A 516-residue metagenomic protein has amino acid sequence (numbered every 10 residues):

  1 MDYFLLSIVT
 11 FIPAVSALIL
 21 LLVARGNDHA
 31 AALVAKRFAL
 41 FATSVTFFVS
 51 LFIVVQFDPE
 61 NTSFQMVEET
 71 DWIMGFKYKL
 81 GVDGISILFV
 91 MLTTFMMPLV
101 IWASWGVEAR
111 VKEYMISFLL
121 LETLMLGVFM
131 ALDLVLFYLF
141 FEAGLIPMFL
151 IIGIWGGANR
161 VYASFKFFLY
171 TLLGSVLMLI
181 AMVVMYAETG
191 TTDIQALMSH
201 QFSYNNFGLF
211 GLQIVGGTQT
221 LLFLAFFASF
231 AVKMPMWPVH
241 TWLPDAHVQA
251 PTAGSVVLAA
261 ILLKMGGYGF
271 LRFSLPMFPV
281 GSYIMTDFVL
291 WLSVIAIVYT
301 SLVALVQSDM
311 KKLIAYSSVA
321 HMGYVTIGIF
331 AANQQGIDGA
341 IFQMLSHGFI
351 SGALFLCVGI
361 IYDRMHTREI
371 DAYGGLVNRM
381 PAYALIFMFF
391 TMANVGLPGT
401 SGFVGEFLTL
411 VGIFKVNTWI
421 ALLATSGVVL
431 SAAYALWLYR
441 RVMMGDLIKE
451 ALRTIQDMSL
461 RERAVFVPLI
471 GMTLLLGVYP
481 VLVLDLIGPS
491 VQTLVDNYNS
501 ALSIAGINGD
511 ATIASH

Functional and structural regions predicted by a protein language model:
M1-L5, I19-I116, Q195-N206, G211 (+2 more regions): Transmembrane helix-loop-helix hairpins at membrane boundaries of multipass inner-membrane proteins
S7-R25, L40-I53, V90-S104, L121-T123 (+6 more regions): Central hydrophobic cores of alpha-helical transmembrane segments in multi-pass inner-membrane proteins across all
A32-S44, Y162-G174, M380-A384, L460-P468: Alpha-helical transmembrane segments and their helix-start/interface "positive-inside/aromatic belt" motifs in integral
F41-V55, T171-V183, A393, V429 (+1 more regions): Hydrophobic alpha-helical membrane-insertion segments
I53-F64, M185-T192, P480-D485: Helix-to-loop transition at the C-terminal end of transmembrane segments
I101-W105, T123-V135, M148-L438, M443: Hydrophobic transmembrane alpha-helices and their helix-loop junctions in integral membrane proteins
E142: Short phosphate-coordinating micro-motif centered on Lys-Gly-acidic
M380-A382, A435-H516: Cytoplasmic/organellar membrane-interface segments at the starts of transmembrane helices in multi-pass inner-membrane
